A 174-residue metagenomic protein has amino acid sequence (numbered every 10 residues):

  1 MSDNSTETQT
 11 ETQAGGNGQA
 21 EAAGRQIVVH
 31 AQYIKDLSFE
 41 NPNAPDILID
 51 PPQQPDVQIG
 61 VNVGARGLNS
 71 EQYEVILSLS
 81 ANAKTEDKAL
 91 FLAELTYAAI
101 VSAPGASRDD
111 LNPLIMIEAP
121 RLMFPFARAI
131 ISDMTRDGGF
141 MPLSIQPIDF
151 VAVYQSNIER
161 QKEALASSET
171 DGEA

Functional and structural regions predicted by a protein language model:
S2-L122, R128-A174: N-terminal intrinsically disordered, cationic/polar leader segments that include organellar targeting peptides
